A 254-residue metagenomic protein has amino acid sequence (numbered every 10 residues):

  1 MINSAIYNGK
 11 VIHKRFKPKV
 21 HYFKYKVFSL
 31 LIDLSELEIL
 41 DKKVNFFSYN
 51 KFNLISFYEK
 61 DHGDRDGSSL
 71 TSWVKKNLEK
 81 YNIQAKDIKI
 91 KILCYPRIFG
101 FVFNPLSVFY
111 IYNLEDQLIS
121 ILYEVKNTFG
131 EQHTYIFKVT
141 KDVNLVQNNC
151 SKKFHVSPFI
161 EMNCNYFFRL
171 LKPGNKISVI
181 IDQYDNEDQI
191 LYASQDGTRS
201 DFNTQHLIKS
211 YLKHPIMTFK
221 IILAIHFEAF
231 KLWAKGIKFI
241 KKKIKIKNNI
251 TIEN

Functional and structural regions predicted by a protein language model:
M1-N254: Mature, function-bearing regions of proteins
